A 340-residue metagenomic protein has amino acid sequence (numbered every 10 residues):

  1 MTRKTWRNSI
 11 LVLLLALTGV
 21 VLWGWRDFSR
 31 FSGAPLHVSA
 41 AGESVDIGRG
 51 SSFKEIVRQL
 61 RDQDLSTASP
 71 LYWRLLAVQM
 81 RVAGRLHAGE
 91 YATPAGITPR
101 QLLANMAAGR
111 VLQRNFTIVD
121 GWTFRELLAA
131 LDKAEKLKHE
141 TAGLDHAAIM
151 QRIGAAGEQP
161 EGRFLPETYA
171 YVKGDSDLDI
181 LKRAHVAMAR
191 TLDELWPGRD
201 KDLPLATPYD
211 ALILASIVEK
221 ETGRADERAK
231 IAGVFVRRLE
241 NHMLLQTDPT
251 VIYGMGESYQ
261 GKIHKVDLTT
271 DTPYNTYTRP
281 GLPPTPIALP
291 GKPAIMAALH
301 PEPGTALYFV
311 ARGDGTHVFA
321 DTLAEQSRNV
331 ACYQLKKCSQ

Functional and structural regions predicted by a protein language model:
T2-A40: N-terminal type II signal-anchor transmembrane helix that functions as the membrane-insertion/stop-transfer segment
K4-N8, G50-E55, L75-Q79, A88 (+3 more regions): A broad, low-specificity signal for short, low-complexity segments enriched in glycine/proline and polar/charged
K4-T5, L71, L323: Short alpha-helical segments used as structural interaction elements across diverse proteins
L11-L14, G42, A83-R85, W122-R125 (+2 more regions): Short low-complexity stretches enriched in small and charged residues
A16-G19, D64-L65, A88-E90, E140-G143 (+2 more regions): N-terminal start-of-chain detector that recognizes signal peptides and the immediate post-cleavage beginning
W25-D193: Signal peptide-directed extracytoplasmic domains
S52, A129, K133-T141, Q151-Q340: Bacterial extracytoplasmic/cell-wall-associated proteins, especially those involved in peptidoglycan
